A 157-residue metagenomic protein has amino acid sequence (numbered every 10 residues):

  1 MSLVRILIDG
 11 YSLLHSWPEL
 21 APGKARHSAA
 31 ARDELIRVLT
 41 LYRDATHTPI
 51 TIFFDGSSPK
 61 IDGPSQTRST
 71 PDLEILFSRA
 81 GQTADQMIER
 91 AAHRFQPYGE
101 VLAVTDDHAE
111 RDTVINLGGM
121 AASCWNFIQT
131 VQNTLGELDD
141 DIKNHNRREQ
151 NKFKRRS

Functional and structural regions predicted by a protein language model:
L3-I8, S12-S157: Nuclease catalytic cores that cleave nucleic-acid phosphodiester bonds, predominantly acidic two-metal-ion
